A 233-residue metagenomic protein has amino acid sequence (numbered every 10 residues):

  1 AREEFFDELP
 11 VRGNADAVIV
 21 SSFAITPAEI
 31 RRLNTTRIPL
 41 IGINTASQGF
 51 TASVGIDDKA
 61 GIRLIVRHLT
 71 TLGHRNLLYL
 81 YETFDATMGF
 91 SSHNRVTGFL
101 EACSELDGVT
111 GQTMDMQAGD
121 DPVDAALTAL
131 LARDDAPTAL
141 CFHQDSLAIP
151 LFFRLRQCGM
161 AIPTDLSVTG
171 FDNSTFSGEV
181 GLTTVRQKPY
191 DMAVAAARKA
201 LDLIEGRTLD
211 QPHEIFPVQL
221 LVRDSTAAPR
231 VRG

Functional and structural regions predicted by a protein language model:
A1, Q112-D121: Short beta->alpha junction loops
A1-R67, L130-D135: Alpha-helical recognition/docking segments in bacterial nutrient-uptake and carbohydrate-utilization systems
D16, H74-L77, V109, A136-T138: Short acidic/polar active-site loop segments enriched in Thr and Asp
S21, I43, Y79-L80, C141 (+2 more regions): Short hydrophobic segments within beta-strands
I25, S91, S146-A148: Alpha-helix capping/helix-boundary segments
V54-L80, E101, D121-A129, Q187-E205: Hydrophobic alpha-helical segments within soluble ligand-binding/sensing domains
R63-L106, P212-T226: An alpha-beta-alpha
G111, D124, T128-G233: Flexible loop/turn connectors
